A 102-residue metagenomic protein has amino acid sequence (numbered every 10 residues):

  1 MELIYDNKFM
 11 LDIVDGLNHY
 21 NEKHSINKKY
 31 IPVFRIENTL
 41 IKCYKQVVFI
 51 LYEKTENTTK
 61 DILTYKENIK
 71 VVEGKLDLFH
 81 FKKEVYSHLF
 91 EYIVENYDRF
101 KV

Functional and structural regions predicted by a protein language model:
M1-E2, D98-V102: Short intrinsically disordered terminal tails
M1-E37: Negatively charged, low-complexity tracts enriched in Asp/Glu with abundant Ser/Thr
M10-N21, K66, E73, K82-F90 (+2 more regions): Residue-level detector of alpha-helical secondary structure
I26-S87: Acidic, low-complexity, intrinsically disordered interaction modules
